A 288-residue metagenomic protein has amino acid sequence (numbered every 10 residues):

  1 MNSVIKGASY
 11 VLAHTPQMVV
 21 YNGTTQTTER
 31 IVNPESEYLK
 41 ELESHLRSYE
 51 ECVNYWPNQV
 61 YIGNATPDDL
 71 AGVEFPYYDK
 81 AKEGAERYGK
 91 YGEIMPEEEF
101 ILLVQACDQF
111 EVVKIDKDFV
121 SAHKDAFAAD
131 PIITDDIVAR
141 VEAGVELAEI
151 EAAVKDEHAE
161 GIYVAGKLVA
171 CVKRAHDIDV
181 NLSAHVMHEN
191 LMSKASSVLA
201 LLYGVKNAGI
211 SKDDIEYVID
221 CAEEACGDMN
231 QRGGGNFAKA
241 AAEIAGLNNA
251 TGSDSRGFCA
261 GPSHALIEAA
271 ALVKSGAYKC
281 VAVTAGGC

Functional and structural regions predicted by a protein language model:
M1-A222: Conserved "HGTGT" condensation-loop signature of ketosynthase/thiolase-family condensing enzymes that catalyze
K167-H188, G227-K279: Conserved catalytic cysteine-centered active-site region of acyl-thioester-dependent Claisen-condensing enzymes
M192-S197, G257-C259, G287-C288: Short linear motifs at secondary-structure transitions and domain/linker junctions
V218, T251-D254, A285: Core alpha/beta catalytic barrel or barrel-like domain that forms the active/cofactor pocket in diverse metabolic
C221-C226, G287-C288: Short, internal active-site loops enriched in acidic
V281-G287: Short beta-strand segments
